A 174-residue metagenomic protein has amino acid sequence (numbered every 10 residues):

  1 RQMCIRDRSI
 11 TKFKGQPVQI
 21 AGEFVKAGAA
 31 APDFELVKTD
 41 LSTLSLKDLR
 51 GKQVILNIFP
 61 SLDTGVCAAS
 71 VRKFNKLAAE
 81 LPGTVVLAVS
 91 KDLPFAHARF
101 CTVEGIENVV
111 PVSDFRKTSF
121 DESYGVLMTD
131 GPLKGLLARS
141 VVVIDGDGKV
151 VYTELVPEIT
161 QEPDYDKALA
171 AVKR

Functional and structural regions predicted by a protein language model:
R1-I5: Short, small-residue-biased leader/transition segments that mark boundaries at the very start of proteins
S9-L46: N-terminal "domain-start" segment that seeds a small globular fold
A31-P32, I55, A138-S140: Short loop/turn microsegments at loop-to-beta-strand junctions
S45-F74, V85: Short active-site neighborhood of thiol/selenol oxidoreductases, capturing the structured segment around
V66-P111: Structural microenvironment flanking redox-active thiols in thiol-disulfide oxidoreductases
D92, F115-R116, T160-P163: Short beta->alpha linker loops
A98, V103-A138: Short, internal strand/loop/helix patches that form the active-site neighborhood or redox-interaction surface
L137-R174: Thiol-/selenol-based redox modules, centered on thioredoxin-like and closely related oxidoreductase domains
